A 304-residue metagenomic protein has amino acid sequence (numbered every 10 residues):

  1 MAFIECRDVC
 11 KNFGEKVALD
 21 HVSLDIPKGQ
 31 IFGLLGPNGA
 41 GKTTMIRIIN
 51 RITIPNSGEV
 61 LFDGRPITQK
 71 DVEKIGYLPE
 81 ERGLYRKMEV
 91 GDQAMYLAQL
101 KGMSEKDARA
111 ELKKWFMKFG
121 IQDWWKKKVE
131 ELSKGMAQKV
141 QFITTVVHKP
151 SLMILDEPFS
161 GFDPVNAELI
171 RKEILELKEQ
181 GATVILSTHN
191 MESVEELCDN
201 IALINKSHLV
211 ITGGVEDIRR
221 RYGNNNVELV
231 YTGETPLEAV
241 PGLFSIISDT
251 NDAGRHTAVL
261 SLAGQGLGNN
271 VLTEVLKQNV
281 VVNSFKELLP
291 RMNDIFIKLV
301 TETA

Functional and structural regions predicted by a protein language model:
A2-C6, K11-N205, I211: ABC transporter nucleotide-binding domains
F13, K101-G102, F119, Y222 (+2 more regions): A broad structural signal for alpha-helix termini and local helix breaks/kinks
K70, T145, I218-R221, I295 (+1 more regions): Residues that scaffold the ATP/ADP-binding catalytic core of kinase and kinase-like folds
E105, V215, Q265-G268: Residues at or immediately preceding the N-termini of alpha-helices
K172-S261: ABC transporter nucleotide-binding domain
N226-L299, A304: Short, charged/small-residue-rich alpha-helical element at the C-terminal edge of ABC transporter nucleotide-binding
